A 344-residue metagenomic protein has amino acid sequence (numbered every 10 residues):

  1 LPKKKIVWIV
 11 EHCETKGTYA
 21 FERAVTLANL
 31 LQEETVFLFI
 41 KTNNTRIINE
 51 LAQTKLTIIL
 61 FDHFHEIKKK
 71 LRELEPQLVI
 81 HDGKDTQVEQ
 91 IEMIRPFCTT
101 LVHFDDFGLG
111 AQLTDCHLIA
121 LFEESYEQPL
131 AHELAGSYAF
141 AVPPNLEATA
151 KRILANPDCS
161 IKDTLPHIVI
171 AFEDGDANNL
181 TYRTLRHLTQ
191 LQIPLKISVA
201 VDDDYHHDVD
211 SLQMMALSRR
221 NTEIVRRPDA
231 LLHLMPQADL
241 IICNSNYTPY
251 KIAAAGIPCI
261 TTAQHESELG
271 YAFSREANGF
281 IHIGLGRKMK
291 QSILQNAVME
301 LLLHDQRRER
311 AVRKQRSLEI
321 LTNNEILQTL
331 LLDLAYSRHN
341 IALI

Functional and structural regions predicted by a protein language model:
I9, C13-R23, L27-L30, I40-L134: Active-site and donor-binding regions of nucleotide-sugar-utilizing enzymes
L113-N178, H207: A nucleotide-sugar donor-handling region in carbohydrate enzymes
K162-Q237: Donor-nucleotide binding loops and adjacent catalytic segments primarily of GT-B fold Leloir glycosyltransferases
L232, D239, G256-P258: A short alpha->beta transition loop at the rim of the catalytic pocket in nucleotide-sugar-dependent
P236-Y247: Acidic donor-binding loop of glycosyltransferase active sites
P249-N296: Catalytic binding pocket for nucleotide-activated donors in carbohydrate/polymer assembly enzymes
R287-L318, S337: Conserved donor-nucleotide binding/catalytic region of nucleotide-linked donor-dependent transferases
E300, I320-I344: C-terminal alpha-helical cap of glycosyltransferases
